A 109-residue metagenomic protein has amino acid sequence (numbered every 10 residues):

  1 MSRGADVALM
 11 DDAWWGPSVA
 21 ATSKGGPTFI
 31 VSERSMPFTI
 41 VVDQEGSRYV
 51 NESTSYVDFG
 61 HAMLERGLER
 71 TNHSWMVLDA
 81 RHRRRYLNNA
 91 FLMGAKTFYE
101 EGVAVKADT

Functional and structural regions predicted by a protein language model:
M1-T109: Residues forming the flavin
